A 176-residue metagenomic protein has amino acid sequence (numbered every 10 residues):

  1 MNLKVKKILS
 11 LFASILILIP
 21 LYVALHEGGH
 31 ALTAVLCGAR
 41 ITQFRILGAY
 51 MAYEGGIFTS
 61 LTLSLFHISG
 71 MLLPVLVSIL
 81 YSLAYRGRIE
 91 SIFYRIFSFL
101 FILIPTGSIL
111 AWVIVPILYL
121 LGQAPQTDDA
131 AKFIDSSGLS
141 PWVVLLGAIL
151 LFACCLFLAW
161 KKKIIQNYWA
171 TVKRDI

Functional and structural regions predicted by a protein language model:
M1-L16, V35, L47, V75-I79: Active-site scaffold of zinc-dependent metalloenzymes
K4-A24, I92-I102: Alpha-helical transmembrane segments and their helix-start/interface "positive-inside/aromatic belt" motifs in integral
F12-L16, P20, A24, G28 (+4 more regions): Generic alpha-helical transmembrane segments of integral inner-membrane proteins, especially permease/transport modules
I15-L63: Small-residue-rich helix-interface/hinge motifs
F44, A52-Y168, V172: Metalloprotease/metallohydrolase-associated module, dominated by Zn2+-dependent proteases
